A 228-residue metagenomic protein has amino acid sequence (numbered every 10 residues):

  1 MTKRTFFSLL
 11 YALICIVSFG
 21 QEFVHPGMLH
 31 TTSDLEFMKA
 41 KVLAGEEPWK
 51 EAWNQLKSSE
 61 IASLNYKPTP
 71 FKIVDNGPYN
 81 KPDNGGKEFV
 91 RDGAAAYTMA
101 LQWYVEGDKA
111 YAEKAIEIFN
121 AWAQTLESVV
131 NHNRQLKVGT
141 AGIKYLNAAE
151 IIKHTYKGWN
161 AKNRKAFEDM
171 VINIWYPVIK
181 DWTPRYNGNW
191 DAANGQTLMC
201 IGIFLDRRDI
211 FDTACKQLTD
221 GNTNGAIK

Functional and structural regions predicted by a protein language model:
M1-E22: Bacterial Sec-dependent N-terminal signal peptides
Y11-I14, E117, K228: Proteins with a high burden of low-complexity, intrinsically disordered sequence enriched in S/T/G/P/A and R, requiring
G20-P184, A192, K216-T219: Extracellular glycan-targeting catalytic surfaces
Y104-G107, G202-D206: Hydrophobic/aromatic side-chain positions at a characteristic register within alpha-helices of tetratricopeptide repeats
G188: Helical hydrophobic small-molecule/effector-binding pocket
G195: Hydrophobic, aromatic-lined core segments that form the binding pocket/scaffold for planar heteroaromatic ligands
I203-K228: Long, repeat-rich segments with strong aromatic
